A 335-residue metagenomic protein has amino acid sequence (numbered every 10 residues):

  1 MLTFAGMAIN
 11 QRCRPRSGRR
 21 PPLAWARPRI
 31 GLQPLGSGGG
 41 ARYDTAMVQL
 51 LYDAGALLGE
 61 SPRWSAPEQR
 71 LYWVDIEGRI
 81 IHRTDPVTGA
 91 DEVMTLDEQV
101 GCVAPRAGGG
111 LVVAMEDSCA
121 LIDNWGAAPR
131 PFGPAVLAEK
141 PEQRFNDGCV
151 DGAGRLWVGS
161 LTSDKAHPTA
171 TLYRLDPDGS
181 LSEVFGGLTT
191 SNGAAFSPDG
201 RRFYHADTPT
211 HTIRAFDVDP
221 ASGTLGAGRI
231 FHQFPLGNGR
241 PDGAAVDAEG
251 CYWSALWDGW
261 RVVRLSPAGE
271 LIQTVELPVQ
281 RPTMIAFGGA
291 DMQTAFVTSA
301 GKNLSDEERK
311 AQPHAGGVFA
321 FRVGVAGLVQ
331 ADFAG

Functional and structural regions predicted by a protein language model:
V48-D53, G89-T95, R130-A138, S180-G186 (+2 more regions): A short beta-strand motif characteristic of beta-propeller blades
A54-E68, D97-V112, E139-R155, V184-R202 (+2 more regions): Beta-rich, blade/repeat-based domains predominating in secreted/periplasmic proteins but also intracellular
S65-A66, L71-I76, V112-D117, L156-A166 (+3 more regions): Conserved beta-strand positions in repeat-built beta-propeller and related beta-rich domains
I80-H82, S118, A170-Y173, T212-R214 (+2 more regions): A short loop-to-beta-strand structural motif that recurs across blades of beta-propeller domains
W125, F216-G223, V323-G327: Short loop/turn segments immediately following beta-strands, especially the blade-tip and inter-blade linker loops
A128-V184: Hydrophobic alpha-helical segments and helix pairs
G288-G335: Blade-level signature of beta-propeller repeat domains, shared across WD40, Kelch, NHL, RCC1 and BNR/Asp-box propellers
